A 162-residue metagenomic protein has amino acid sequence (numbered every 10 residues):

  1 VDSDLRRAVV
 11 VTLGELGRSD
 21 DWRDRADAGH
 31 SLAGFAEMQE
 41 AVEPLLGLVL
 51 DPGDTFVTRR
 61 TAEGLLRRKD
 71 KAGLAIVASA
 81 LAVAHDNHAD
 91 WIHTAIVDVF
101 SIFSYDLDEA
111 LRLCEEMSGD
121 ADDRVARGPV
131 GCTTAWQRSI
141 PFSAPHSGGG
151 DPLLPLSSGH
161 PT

Functional and structural regions predicted by a protein language model:
D2-L16, F35-L50, D70-A82, S104-M117 (+1 more regions): Amphipathic alpha-helical scaffolding segments comprising HEAT/armadillo-like alpha-solenoid repeats
E15-F35: Alpha-helical segment of the N-proximal tetratricopeptide repeat
D20-D21, G53-D54, A84-A89, A121-D123: Short inter-helical turns and helix N-cap capping residues of alpha-solenoid HEAT/ARM repeat scaffolds
D24-R25, T58, L74, A89-H93 (+1 more regions): Residue-level detector of extended alpha-helical repeat arrays and alpha-solenoid scaffolds
S104, C114, S118, R124-W136: Leucine-rich solenoid repeat scaffolds
L153-L156: Leucine-biased recognition of intrinsically disordered, low-complexity hydrophobic segments
H160-P161: Short, intrinsically disordered C-terminal tails of secreted or membrane-associated proteins
